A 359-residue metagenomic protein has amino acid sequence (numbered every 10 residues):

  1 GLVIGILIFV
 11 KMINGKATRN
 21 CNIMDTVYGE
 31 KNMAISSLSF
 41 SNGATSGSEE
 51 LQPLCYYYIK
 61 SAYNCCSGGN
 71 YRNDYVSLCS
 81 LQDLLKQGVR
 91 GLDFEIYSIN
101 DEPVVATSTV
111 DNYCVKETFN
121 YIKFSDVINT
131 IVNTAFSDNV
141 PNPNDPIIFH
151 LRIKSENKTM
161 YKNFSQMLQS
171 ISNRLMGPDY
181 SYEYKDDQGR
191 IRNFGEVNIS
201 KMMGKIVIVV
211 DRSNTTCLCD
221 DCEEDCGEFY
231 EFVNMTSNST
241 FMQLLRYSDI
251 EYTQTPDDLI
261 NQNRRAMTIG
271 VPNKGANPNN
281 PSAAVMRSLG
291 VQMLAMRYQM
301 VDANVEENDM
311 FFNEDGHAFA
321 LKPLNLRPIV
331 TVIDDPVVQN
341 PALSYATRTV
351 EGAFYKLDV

Functional and structural regions predicted by a protein language model:
G1-G91, S98-V359: Long, acidic (Asp/Glu-rich), low-complexity accessory segments flanking structured domains
